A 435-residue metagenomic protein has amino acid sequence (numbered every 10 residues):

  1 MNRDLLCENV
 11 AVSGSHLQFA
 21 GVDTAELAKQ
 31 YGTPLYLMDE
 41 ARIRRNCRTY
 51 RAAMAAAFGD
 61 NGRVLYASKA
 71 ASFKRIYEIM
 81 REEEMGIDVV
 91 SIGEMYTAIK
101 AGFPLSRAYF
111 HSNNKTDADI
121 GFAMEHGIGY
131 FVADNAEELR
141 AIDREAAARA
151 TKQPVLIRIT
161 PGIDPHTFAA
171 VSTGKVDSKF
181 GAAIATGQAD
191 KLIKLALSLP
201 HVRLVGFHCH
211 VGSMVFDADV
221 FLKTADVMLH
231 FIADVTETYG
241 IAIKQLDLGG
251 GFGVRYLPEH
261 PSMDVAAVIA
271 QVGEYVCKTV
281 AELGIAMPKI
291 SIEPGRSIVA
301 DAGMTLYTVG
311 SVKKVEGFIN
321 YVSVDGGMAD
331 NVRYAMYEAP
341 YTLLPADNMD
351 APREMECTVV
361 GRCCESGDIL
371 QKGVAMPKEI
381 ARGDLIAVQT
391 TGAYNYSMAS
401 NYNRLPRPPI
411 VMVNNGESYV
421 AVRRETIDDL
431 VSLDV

Functional and structural regions predicted by a protein language model:
M1-P154, D190, K194, S198-R203 (+4 more regions): A charged N-terminal "starter" segment
L6, G162-S311, N403-L405, N414: Active-site loop/helix belt of alpha/beta enzymes
V22, M38-R45, A71, E137 (+13 more regions): Conserved active-site and cofactor/substrate-binding residues in soluble primary-metabolism enzymes
A67, P154-T160, H208-H210, D247-G249 (+2 more regions): Short beta-strand segments
A70-S72, G93-E94, N114-T116, N135-E137 (+7 more regions): Active-site-proximal loop/turn and secondary-structure-junction residues that shape catalytic pockets, frequently
I76-Y77, K100, I120-E125, I142-E145 (+6 more regions): Short acidic, glycine/serine/threonine-rich loops at helix termini
K100-F103, M124-E125, A147-T151, S172-G174 (+9 more regions): Solvent-exposed alpha-helices and their adjacent loops that cap or buttress functional pockets in soluble metabolic
Q271, C277, I285-V435: Charged (often Lys/Glu-rich) extended helix/loop segments that serve as interaction or gating elements
